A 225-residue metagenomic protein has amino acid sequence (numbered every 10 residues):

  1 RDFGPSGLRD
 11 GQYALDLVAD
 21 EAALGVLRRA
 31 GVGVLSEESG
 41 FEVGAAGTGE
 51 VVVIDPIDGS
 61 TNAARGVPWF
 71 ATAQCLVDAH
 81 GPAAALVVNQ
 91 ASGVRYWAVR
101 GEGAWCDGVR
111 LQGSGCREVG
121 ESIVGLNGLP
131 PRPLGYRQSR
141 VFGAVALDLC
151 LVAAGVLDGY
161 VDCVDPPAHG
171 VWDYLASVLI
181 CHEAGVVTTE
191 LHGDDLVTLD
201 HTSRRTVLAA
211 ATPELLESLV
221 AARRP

Functional and structural regions predicted by a protein language model:
R1-I57, L215: N-terminal subdomain of lithium-sensitive/metallo-dependent phosphomonoesterases centered on the IMPase/IPPase/PAP
D16, D55-D58, N89, D148 (+2 more regions): Acidic active-site catalytic centers that drive phospho-/nucleotidyl reactions and related ester hydrolyses
D16, S60, N89, A98 (+3 more regions): Residue-level signal for inorganic ion chemistry
R29, G101, L111-P225: An extended, acidic
G33-E38, I54, A63, R140-G143 (+1 more regions): General beta-strand structural signal in soluble alpha/beta enzymes
S39, I57, A91, V164 (+1 more regions): Anionic group-transfer/hydrolysis microenvironments
G47-G101: DPxDG-like acidic metal-binding loop motif
